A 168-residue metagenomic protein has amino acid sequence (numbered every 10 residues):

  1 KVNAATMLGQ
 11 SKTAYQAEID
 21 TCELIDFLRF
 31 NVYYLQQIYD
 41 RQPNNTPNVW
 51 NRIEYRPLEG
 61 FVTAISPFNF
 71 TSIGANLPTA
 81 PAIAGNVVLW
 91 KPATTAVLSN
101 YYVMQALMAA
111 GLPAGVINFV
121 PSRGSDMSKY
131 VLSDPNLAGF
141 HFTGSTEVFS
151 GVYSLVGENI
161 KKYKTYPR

Functional and structural regions predicted by a protein language model:
K1-Y39: Glycine-rich loop-to-alpha-helix module at the N-terminal edge of alpha/beta enzyme cores
M7, S11, Y33-R168: Rossmann-like NAD(P) dinucleotide-binding subdomain of oxidoreductase/dehydrogenase enzymes
